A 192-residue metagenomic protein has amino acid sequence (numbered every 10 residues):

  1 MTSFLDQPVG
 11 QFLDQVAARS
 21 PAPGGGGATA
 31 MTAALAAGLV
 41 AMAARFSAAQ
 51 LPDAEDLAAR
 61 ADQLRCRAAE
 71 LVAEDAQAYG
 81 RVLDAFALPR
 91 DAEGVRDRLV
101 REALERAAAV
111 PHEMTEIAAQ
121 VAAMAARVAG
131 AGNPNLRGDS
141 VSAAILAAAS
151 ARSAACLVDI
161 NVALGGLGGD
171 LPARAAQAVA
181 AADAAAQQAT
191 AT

Functional and structural regions predicted by a protein language model:
F4-A22: Short, hydrophobic/aliphatic alpha-helical segments
F4-Q7, M31, M124, N161-A163 (+1 more regions): Polytopic transmembrane helical bundles with strong interfacial aromatic enrichment
A18-L39, L136-S153: Conserved phosphate/anionic-ligand binding catalytic regions in large, soluble enzymes, centered on
G24, A28, Q50-D53, L57 (+7 more regions): Residue-level recognition of alpha-helical structural elements
M31-L35, L57, L64-L71, A107-I117 (+4 more regions): Amphipathic alpha-helix face/heptad-repeat signature
A49-L88: A structural-propensity feature for long, helix-poor, extended segments
Y79-A149, A154-A155, N161: Amphipathic alpha-helical interface segments
A154-T192: C-terminal auxiliary extensions adjacent to catalytic cores
